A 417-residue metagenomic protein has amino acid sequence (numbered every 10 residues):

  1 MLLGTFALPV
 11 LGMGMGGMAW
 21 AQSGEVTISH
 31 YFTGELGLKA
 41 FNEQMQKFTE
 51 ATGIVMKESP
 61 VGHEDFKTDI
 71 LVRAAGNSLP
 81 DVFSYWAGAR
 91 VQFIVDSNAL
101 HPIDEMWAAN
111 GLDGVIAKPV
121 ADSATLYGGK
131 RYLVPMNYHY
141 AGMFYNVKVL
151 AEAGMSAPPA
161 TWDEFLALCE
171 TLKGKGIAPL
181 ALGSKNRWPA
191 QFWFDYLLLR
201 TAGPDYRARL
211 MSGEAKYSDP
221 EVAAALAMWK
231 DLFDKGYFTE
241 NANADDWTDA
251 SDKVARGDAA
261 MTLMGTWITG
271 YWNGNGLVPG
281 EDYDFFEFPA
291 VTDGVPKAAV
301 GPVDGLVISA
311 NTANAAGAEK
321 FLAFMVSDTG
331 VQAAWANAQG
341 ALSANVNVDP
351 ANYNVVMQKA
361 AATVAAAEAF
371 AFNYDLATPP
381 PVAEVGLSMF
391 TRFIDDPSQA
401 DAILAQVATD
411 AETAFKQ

Functional and structural regions predicted by a protein language model:
G24-E25, V55-M56, A151, A365-Q417: Conserved C-terminal helix/tail region of periplasmic/extracytoplasmic solute-binding proteins
E43, K47-K118, L126, K148-A160 (+4 more regions): Extracytoplasmic "Venus flytrap"/periplasmic binding protein-like
Q46, A51, G76, A153 (+6 more regions): Extracytoplasmic/periplasmic substrate-recognition and gating elements
V72-R73, P80-D81, N110-V149, A178-L182 (+2 more regions): A structural signal for short loop-to-beta-strand junctions that line the ligand-binding cleft of periplasmic/secreted
G88-G142, L166, W193, E221 (+4 more regions): Hinge/lid segment of periplasmic solute-binding proteins
L100, E105, W267-G274, F288 (+2 more regions): Mature extracytoplasmic/periplasmic domains
S123, Y127-M136, A141, L166-A215 (+1 more regions): Extracytoplasmic/periplasmic solute-binding protein
C169-T171, M211-A242, F288: Glycine-centered hinge/linker elements that transmit conformational signals in sensory and ligand-binding systems
